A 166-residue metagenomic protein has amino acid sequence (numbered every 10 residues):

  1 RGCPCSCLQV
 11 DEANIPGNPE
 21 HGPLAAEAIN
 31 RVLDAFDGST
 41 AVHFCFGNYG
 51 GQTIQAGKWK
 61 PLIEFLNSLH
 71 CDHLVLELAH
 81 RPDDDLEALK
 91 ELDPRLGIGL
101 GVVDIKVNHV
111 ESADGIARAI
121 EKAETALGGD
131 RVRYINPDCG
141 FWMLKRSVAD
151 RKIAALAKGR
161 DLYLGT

Functional and structural regions predicted by a protein language model:
R1-T166: Domain-level signal for soluble alpha/beta catalytic cores
